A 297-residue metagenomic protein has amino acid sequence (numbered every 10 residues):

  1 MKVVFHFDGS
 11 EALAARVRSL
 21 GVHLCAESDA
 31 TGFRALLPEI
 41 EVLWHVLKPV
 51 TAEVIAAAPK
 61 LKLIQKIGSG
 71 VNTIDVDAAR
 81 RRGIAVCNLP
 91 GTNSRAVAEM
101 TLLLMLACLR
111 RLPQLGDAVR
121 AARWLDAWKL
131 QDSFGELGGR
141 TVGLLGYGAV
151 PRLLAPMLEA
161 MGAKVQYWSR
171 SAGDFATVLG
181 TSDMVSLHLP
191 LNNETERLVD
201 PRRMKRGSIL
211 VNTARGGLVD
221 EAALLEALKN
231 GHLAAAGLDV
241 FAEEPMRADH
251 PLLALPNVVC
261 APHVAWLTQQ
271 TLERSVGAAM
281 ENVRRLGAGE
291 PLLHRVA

Functional and structural regions predicted by a protein language model:
M1-V42, G287, R295: N-terminal glycine-/charge-rich "phosphate-binding" loop or analogous flexible N-terminal tail
H6, V46, I67, S186-P190 (+1 more regions): Short, well-ordered coil/turn residues at beta-beta hairpins and beta-strand->alpha-helix junctions within
S28, I67-G68, I84-R95, S169 (+1 more regions): Short beta->alpha connector loops at strand-helix junctions that form conserved, small/polar/Pro-enriched
A52-I55, K164, R170-P251: Rossmann-like adenosine-cofactor binding region
R82-I84, P90-T141, P156: Phosphate-binding beta-alpha-beta segment of Rossmann-like dinucleotide-binding domains, i.e., the NAD(P)
Y147-G148: Glycine-rich Rossmann-fold phosphate-binding loop(s) that bind the pyrophosphate of adenine dinucleotide cofactors
P151-R152: N-terminal Rossmann-fold NAD(P) dinucleotide-binding loop
E159, I209-A297: Rossmann-like dinucleotide-binding domain for NAD(H)/NADP(H)
